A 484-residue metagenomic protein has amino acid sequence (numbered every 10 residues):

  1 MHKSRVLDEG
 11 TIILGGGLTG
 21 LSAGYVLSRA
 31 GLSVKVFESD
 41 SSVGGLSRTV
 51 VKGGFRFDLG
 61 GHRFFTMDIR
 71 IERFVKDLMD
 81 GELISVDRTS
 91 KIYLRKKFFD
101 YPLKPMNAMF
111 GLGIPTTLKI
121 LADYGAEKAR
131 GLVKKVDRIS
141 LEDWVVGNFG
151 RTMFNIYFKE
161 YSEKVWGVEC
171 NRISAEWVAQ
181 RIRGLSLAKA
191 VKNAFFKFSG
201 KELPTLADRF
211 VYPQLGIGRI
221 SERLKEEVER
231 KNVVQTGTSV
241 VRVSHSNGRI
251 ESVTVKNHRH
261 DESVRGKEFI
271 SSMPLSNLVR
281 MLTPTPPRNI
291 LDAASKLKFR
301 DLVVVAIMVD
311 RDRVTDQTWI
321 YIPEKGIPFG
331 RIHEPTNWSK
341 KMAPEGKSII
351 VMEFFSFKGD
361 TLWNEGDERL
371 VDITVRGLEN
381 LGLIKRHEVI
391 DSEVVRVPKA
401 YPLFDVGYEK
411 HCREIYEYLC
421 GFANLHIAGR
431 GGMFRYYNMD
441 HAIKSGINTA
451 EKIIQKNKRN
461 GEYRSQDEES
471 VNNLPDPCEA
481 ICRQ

Functional and structural regions predicted by a protein language model:
R5-T19: Beta1/beta-strand and adjacent pyrophosphate-binding region of the FAD-binding site in flavoprotein oxidoreductases
L14, S28-V51: Glycine-rich FAD pyrophosphate-binding loop
A30, T238-I384, V395, Y463-E468 (+2 more regions): Mid-domain catalytic core of redox enzymes that form a hydrophobic substrate pocket/lid adjacent to a catalytic redox
G53-V133: Dinucleotide-binding Rossmann-like beta1-alpha1 core, especially the glycine-rich loop that anchors the ADP
R70-L103, N148-N155, E227-T236, V241-S252: Feature captures the FAD/FMN-dependent oxidoreductase FAD-binding
A108, A122, A126-S246, S272: Active-site/ligand-binding neighborhood in enzyme catalytic cores
V371-V375, E379-C420: Flavin (FAD/FMN) cofactor-binding core of flavoprotein oxidoreductases
P398, D405-Q484: C-terminal lid/capping helical subdomain adjacent to the catalytic/cofactor pocket in oxidative enzymes
